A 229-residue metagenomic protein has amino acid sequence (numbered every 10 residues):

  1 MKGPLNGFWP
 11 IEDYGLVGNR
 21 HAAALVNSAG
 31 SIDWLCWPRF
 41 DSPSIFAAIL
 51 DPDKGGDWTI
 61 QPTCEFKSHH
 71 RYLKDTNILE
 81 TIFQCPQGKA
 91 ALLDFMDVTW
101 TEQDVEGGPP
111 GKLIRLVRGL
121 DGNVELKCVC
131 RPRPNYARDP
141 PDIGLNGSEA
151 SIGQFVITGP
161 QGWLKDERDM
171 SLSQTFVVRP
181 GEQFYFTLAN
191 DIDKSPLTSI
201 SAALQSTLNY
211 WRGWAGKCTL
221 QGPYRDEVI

Functional and structural regions predicted by a protein language model:
M1-T59, K67-L93: Beta-strand-rich N-terminal accessory domains
G3-F8, T59-F66, V98-T99, F155-Q161: Short Pro/Gly-enriched beta-strand edge/turn motifs at strand-loop
Y14, T63, G216-T219: Intrinsically disordered, low-complexity regulatory segments enriched in acidic/serine/proline/glutamine/glycine
V26, P62, L208-R212: Short acidic (Asp/Glu) and glycine-rich catalytic loops that position anionic groups and cofactors
G88, F95-I229: Acidic/polar, glycine-enriched structural segments that form the non-catalytic walls/loops of the carbohydrate-binding
